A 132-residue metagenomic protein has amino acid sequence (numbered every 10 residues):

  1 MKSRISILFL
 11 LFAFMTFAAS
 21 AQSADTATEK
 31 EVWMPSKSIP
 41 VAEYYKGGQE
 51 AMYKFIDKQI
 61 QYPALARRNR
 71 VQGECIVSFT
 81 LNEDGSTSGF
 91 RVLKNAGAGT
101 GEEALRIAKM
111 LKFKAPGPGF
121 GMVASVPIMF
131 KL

Functional and structural regions predicted by a protein language model:
K2-L8, A19-L132: Charge-biased low-complexity segments
A13-A18: N-terminal signal peptide c-region/cleavage motif recognized by signal peptidases
